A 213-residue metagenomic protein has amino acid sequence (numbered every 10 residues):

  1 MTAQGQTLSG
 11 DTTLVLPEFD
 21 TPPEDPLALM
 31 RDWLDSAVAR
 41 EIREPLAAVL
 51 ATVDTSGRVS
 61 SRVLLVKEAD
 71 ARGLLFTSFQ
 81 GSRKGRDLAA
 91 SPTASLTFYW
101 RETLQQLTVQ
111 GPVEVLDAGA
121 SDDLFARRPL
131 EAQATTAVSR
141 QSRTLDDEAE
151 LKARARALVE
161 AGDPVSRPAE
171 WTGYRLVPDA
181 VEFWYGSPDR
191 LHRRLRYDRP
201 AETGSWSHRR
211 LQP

Functional and structural regions predicted by a protein language model:
M1-P213: Binding-site signature for planar aromatic cofactors or substrates
